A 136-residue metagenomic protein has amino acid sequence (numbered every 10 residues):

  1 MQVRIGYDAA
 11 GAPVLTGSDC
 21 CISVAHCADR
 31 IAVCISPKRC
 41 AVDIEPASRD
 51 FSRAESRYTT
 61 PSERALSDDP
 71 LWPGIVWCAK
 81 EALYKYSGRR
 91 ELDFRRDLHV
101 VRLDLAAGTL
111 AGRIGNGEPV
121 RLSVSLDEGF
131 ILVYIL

Functional and structural regions predicted by a protein language model:
M1-L136: Core catalytic alpha/beta fold that binds nucleotide/phospho-ligands
